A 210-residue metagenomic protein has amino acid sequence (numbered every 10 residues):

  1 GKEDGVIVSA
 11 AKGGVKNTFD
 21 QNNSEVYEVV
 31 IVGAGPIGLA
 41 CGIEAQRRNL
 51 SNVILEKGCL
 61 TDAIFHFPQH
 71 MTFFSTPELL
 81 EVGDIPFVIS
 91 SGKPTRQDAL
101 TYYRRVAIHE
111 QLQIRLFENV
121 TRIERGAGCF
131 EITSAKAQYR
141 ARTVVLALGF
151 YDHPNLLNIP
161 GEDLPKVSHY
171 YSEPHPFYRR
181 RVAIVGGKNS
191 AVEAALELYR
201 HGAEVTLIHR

Functional and structural regions predicted by a protein language model:
G1-G5, S9-Y27, I31-N52, K57 (+1 more regions): Rossmann-like dinucleotide/flavin-binding elements
G42-E44, F65-H66, L156-P160, A195-E197: Short amphipathic alpha-helical segments
S51, F65-T101: Glycine-rich active-site loop/strand segments that organize a redox cofactor
C59-T61: Helix N-cap at the beta1-alpha1 junction of Rossmann-like dinucleotide-binding domains, i.e., the first residues
M71, R122, K136, L156-I159 (+1 more regions): Short secondary-structure boundary/capping segments
T95-H153: Feature captures the FAD/FMN-dependent oxidoreductase FAD-binding
A107-Q113, D163-P165, A203: A short helix-to-beta-strand connector/capping loop
A147-Y170: Glycine-rich beta-alpha-beta "Rossmann" dinucleotide-binding loop(s) and their flanking helix/strand
